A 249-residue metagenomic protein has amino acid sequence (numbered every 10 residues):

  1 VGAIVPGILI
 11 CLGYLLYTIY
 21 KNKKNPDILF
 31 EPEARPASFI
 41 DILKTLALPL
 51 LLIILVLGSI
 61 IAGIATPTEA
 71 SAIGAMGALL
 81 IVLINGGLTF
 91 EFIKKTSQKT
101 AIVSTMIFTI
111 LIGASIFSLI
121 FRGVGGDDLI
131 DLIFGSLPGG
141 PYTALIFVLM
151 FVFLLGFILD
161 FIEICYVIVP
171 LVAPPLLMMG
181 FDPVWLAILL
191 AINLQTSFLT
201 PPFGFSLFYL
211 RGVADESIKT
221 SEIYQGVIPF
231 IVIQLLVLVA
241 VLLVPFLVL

Functional and structural regions predicted by a protein language model:
V1-L249: Alpha-helical transmembrane segments of multi-pass membrane transport proteins
